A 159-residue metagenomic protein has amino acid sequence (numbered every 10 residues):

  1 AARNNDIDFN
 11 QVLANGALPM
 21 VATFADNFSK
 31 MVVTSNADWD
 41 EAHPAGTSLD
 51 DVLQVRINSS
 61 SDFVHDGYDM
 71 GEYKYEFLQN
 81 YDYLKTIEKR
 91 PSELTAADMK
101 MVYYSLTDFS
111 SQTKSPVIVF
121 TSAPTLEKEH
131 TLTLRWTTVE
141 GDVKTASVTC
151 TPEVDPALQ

Functional and structural regions predicted by a protein language model:
A1-Q159: Non-catalytic macromolecular-recognition regions in eukaryotic signaling proteins
